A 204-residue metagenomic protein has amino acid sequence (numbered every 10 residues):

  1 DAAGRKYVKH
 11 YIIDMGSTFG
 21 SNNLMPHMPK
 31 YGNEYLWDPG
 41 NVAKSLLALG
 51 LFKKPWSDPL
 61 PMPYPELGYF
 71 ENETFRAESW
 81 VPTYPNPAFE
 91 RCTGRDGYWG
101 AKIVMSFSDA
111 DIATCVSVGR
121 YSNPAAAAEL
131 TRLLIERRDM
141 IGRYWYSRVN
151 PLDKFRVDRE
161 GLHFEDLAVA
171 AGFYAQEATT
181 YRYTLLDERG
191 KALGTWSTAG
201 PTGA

Functional and structural regions predicted by a protein language model:
G4-H163, V169-A171: C-terminal catalytic region of ATP-dependent kinase domains
E160-A204: Beta-strand-enriched, solvent-exposed domains that form extended recognition/catalytic surfaces
